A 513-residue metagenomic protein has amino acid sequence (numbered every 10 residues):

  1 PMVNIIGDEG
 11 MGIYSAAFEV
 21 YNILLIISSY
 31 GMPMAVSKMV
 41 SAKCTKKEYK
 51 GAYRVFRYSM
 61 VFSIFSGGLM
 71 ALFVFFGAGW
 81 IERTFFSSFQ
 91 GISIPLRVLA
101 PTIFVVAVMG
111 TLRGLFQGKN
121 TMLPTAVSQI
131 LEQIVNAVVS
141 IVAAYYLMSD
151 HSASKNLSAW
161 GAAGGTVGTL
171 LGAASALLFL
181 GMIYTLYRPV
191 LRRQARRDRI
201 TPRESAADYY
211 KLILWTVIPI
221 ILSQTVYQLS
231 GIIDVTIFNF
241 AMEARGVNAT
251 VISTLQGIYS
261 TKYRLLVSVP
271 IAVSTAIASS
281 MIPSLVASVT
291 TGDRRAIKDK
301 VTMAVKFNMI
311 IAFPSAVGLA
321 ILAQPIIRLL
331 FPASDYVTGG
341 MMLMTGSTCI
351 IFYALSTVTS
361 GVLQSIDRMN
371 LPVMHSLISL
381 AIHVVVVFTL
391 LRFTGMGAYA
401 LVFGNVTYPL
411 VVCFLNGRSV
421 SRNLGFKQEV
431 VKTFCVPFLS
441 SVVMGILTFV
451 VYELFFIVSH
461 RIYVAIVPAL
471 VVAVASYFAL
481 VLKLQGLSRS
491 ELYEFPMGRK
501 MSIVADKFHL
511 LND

Functional and structural regions predicted by a protein language model:
P1-M34, I64, A71, F75 (+2 more regions): Signature of the first transmembrane helix
M2-I23, Q90-G91, S158-A163, Y209-T216 (+2 more regions): Interfacial/gating helices of multi-pass transporter permease domains
Y30-T45, I271-D293: Helix-loop junctions and terminal segments of transmembrane helices in multi-pass membrane transport/translocation
W80-L99, T302, A320-I350: Interfacial segments at transmembrane-helix termini and the short loops linking adjacent helices
L96, P101, L112-V142, Y146 (+3 more regions): Alpha-helical transmembrane segments of multi-pass membrane transporters/permeases
L123, I134-I183, N370, L380-G417 (+3 more regions): Membrane-interface helix-loop junctions in multi-pass transport and translocation proteins
T169-A176, L180, Y184, I200-P283 (+2 more regions): Transmembrane helical elements of multi-pass membrane transporters/channels
V450-D513: Membrane-proximal transmembrane or re-entrant/amphipathic helices at the cytosolic face
